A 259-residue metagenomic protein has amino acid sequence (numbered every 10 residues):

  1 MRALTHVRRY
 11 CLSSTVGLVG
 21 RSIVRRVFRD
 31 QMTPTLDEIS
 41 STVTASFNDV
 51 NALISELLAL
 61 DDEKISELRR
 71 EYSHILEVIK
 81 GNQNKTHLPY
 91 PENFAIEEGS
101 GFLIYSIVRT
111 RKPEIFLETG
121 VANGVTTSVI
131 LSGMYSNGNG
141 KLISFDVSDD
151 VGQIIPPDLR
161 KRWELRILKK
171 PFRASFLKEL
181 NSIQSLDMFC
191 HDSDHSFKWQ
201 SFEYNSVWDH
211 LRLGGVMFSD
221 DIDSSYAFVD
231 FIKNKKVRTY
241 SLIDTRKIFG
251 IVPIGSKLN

Functional and structural regions predicted by a protein language model:
M1-D62: Membrane-proximal basic amphipathic "stem/tether" segments
L4-R8, T33, D37-S40, N51-S55 (+6 more regions): Generic detector of well-ordered alpha-helical segments enriched in charged/polar residues, highlighting helical
T5, R9, D30, E38-A45 (+8 more regions): Peripheral/terminal regions associated with large enzymatic or DNA-binding modules
L12-V16, R21, L60, I65-I75 (+4 more regions): Polar helix-capping/helix-linker motif
S22-I23, A45-A59, S73-N84, G120 (+3 more regions): Short charge-dense sequence patches
L57-G99, V108-T110: Class I SAM-dependent transferase core
Y90-N259: S-adenosylmethionine/decaboxylated-SAM
